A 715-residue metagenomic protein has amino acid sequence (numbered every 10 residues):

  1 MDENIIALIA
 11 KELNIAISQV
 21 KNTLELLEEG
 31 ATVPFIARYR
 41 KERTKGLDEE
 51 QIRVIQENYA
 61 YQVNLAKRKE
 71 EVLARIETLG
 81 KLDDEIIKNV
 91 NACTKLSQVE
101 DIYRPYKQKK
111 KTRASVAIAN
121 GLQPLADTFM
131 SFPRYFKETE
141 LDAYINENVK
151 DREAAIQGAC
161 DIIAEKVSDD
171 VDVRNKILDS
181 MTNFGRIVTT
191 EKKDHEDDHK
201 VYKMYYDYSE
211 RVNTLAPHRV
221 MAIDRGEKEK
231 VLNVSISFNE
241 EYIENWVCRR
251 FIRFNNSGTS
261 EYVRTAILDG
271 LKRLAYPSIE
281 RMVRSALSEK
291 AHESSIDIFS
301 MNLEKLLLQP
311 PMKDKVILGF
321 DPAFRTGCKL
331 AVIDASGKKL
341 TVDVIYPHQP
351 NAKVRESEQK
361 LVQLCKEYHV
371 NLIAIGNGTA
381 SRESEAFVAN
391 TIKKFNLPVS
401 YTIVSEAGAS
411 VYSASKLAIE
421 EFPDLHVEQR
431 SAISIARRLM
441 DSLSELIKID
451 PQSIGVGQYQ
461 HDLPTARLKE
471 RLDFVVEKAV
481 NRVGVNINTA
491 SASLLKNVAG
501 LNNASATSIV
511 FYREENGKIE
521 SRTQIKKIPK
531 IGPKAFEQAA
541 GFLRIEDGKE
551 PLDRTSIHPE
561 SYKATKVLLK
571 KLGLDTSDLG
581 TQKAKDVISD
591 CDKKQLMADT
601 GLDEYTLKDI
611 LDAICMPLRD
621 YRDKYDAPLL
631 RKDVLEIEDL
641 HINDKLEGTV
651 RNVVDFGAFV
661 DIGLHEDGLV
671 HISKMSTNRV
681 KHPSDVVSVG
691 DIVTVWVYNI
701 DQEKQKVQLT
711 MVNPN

Functional and structural regions predicted by a protein language model:
V20, V342-Q349, L372, A414-V427 (+6 more regions): Short beta-alpha connecting loops at secondary-structure transitions that line or flank enzyme active sites
E25-E28, P105, V116-A119, A222-G226 (+16 more regions): Replace "in large, NTP-powered and nucleic-acid-processing enzymes" with "in large, NTP-powered factors and other
T32, D48-K150, R482-K624, R631 (+2 more regions): Accessory alpha-helical DNA-binding modules that contact the DNA backbone or grooves
Q51-R53, Y61, L65-G319, A323-D424 (+1 more regions): Duplex nucleic acid-engaging cores and interfaces of nucleic-acid transaction enzymes
Q98, T402, G408, S413-V483 (+1 more regions): Long, charge-rich intrinsically disordered scaffolds of nucleic-acid metabolism proteins
Y144-R152, Y208-S209, V247-A275, I279 (+2 more regions): Low-complexity, acidic/Ser/Thr- and charged residue-rich accessory regions of DNA metabolism proteins
D179-I187, F320-F324, T379-A380, V404-V411 (+5 more regions): A glycine-rich phosphate-binding loop feature that marks nucleotide/adenosyl-phosphate handling sites
M282-S300, S453-G484, A598-I642: Long, charged amphipathic helices and adjacent flexible linkers at domain junctions
